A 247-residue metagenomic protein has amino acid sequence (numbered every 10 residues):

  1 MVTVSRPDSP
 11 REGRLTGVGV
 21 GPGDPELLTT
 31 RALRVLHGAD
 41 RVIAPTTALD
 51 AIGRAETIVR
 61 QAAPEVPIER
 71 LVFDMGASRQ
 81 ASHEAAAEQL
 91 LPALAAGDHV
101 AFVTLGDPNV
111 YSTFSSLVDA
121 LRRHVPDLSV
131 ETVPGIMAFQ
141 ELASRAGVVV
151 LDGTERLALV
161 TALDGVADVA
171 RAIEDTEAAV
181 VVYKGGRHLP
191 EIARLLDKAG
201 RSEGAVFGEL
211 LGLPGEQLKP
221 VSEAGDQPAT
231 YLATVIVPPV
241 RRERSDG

Functional and structural regions predicted by a protein language model:
V2-F73, R171-D175, V206-F207, L213 (+2 more regions): Glycine-rich, flexible N-terminal cofactor/catalytic loop recognition
L15, A95, I173-G247: A contiguous loop/helix-start segment that scaffolds small-molecule binding in enzyme catalytic cores
P22-P25, A48, M75-G76, L105-N109 (+3 more regions): Short glycine-rich anion-binding loops that position phosphate/pyrophosphate groups of nucleotides and phosphorylated
A32-V35, I58-Q61, L117-A120, G147-V148 (+2 more regions): Short, solvent-exposed amphipathic alpha-helical segments in soluble enzyme and RNA/protein-processing domains
A44-P45, R70, F102-T104, V130-G135 (+3 more regions): General beta-strand structural signal in soluble alpha/beta enzymes
E69-D98, F102-T104: Glycine/small-residue-rich loop that forms an oxyanion/phosphate-binding "nest" at active or ligand-binding sites
L105-G106, V110-T176, D226, V240-E243: Class I SAM-dependent methyltransferase SAM-binding "motif I" and its flanking Rossmann-like core
